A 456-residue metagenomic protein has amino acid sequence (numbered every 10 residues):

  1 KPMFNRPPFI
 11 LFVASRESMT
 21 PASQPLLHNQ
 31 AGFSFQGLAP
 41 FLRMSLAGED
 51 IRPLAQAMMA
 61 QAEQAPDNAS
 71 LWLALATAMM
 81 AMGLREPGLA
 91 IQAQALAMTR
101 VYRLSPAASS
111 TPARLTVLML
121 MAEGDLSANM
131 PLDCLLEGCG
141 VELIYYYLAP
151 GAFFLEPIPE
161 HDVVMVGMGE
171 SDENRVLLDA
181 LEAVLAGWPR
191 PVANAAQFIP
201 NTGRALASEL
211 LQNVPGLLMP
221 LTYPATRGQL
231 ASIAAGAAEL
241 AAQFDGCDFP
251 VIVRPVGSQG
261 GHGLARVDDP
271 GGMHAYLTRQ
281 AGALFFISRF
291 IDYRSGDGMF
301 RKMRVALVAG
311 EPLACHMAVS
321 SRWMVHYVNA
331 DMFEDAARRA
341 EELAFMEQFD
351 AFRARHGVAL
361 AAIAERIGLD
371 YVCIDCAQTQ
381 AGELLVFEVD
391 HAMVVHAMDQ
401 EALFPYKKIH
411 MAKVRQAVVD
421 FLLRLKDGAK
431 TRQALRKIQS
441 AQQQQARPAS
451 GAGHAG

Functional and structural regions predicted by a protein language model:
K1-E17, S450-A455: N-terminal amphipathic/basic-hydrophobic helices that include classical n-h-c signal peptides and signal-anchor
R16-S105: Alpha-helical protein-protein interaction scaffolds
L104-S232: Conserved N-proximal alpha/beta basic substrate-recognition cap immediately N-terminal to, or forming the N-lobe
G169-S171, V256-S258, A392: Short glycine-rich anion-binding loops that position phosphate/pyrophosphate groups of nucleotides and phosphorylated
L211-N213, L221-P224, L240-H262, G282-D297: ATP-grasp fold ATP-binding core
V251, L313-A314, V372, L385-E388: Protein kinase-like catalytic core scaffold
H262-A359, I363: Phosphate-binding site of ATP-dependent enzymes
E365, L369, Q378-G456: C-terminal active-site "lid" helix and adjoining low-complexity regulatory extension at the edge of ATP-using catalytic
